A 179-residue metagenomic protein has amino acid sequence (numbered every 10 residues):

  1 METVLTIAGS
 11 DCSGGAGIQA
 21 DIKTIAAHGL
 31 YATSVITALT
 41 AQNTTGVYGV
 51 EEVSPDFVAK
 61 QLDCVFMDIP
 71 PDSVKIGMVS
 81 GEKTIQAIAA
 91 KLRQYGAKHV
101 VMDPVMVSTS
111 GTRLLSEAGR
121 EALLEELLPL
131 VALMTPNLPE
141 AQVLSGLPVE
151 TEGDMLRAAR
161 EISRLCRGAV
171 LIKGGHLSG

Functional and structural regions predicted by a protein language model:
M1-T6, A26-R113: Conserved N-terminal subdomain of the carbohydrate kinase-like
I7-A26: Glycine/serine-rich anion-binding loops at beta->alpha junctions that coordinate negatively charged ligand groups
S10, V79-G81, V105-V107, P139-E140 (+1 more regions): Short glycine-rich anion-binding loops that position phosphate/pyrophosphate groups of nucleotides and phosphorylated
G15, S110, L144-L147: Residues that scaffold the ATP/ADP-binding catalytic core of kinase and kinase-like folds
I22-K23, Q86, E125, R160: Alpha-helical segments flanking ligand/cofactor-binding loops in enzyme cores
E117-G179: Conserved phosphate/ATP/ADP-binding segment of small-molecule kinases
